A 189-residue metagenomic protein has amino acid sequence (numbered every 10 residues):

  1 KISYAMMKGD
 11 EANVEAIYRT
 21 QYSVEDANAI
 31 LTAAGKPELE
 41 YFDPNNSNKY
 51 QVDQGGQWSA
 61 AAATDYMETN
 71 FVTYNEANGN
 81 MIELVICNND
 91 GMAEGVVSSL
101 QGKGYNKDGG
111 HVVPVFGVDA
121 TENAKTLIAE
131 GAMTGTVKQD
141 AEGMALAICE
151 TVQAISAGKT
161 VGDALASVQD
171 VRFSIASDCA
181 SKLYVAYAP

Functional and structural regions predicted by a protein language model:
K1, N28-F42, F71-G79, G102-D108 (+1 more regions): Alpha-helix termini
I2-D10, F42-S59: Basic- and aromatic-lined ligand-binding clefts that recognize polyanionic substrates
I2-S3, M7-E11, E15, A27-L31 (+2 more regions): Hinge/cleft segment of the Venus flytrap/periplasmic-binding protein
E15-F42, A62, Y66, G95-S99: Short, solvent-exposed amphipathic alpha-helices that sit in or adjacent to ligand/effector-binding or catalytic
S23, N48-K125: Hydrophobic alpha-helical
L84-L100, A129, Q139-T160: Extracellular/periplasmic ligand-binding modules, especially the Venus flytrap/periplasmic-binding
T134-G135: Conserved phosphoryl-transfer motifs of two-component systems
